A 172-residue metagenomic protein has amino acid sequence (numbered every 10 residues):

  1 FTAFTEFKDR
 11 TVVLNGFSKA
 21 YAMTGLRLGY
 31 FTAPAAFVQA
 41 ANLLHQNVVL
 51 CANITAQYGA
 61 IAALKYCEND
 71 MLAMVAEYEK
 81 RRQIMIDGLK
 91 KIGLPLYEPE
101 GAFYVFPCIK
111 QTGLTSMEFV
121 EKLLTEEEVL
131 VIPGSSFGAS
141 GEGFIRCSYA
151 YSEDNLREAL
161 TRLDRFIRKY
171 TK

Functional and structural regions predicted by a protein language model:
F1-K172: PLP-dependent class I/II
